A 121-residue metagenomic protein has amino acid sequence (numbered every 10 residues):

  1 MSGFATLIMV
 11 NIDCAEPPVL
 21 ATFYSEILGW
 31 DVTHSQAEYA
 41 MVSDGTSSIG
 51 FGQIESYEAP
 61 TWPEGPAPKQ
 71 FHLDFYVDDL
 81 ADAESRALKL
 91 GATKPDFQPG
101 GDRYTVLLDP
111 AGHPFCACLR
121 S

Functional and structural regions predicted by a protein language model:
M1-A21, Q70-V77, C118-S121: N-terminal beta-strand motif that seeds the catalytic metal site of vicinal oxygen chelate
S2-G3, M9, T33-H34, I49 (+2 more regions): Vicinal oxygen chelate
T6, E38, S47, K69-F71 (+1 more regions): Residues that flank catalytic or metal-binding motifs in active/ligand-binding sites
E16-D31, A87-K89: Amphipathic alpha-helical segments
D31-A67, P110, P114-S121: Conserved short beta-strand elements that form part of the metal-binding/catalytic scaffold of enzyme active sites
G65-A87: Mid-chain, well-packed structural core segment of small domains
